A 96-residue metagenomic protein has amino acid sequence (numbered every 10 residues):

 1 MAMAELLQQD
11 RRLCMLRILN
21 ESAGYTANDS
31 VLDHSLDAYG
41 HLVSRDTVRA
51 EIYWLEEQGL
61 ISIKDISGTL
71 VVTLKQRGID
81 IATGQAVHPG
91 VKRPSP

Functional and structural regions predicted by a protein language model:
M1-T26: Short alpha-helical segments that sit at the start of domains
Y25-S35: Short acidic, hydrophobic short linear motifs in intrinsically disordered regions
D33-V43: Short helix-coil junctions and helix-kink-helix linkers
L42-E57: Short amphipathic alpha-helical interaction segments
E56-I66: A short, conserved structural fragment
I66-A82: Accessory beta->alpha helical hairpin/"wing" motif in late/C-terminal subdomains of nucleic-acid enzymes
R77-P96: Short, amphipathic alpha-helical interaction segments positioned at domain boundaries
